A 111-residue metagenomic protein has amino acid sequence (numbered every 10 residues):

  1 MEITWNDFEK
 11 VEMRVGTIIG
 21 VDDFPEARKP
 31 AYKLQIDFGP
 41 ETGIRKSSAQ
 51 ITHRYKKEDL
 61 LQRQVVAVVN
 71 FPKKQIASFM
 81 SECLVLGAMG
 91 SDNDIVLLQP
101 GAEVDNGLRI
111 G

Functional and structural regions predicted by a protein language model:
M1-G111: Phosphate-backbone binding interfaces of nucleic-acid-interacting proteins
